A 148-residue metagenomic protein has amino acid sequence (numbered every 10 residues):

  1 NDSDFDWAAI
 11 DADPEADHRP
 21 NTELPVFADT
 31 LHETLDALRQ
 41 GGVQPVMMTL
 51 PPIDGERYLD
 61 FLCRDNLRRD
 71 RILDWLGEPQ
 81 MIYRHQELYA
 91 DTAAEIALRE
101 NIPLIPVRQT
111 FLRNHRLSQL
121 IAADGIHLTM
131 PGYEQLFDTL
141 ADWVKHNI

Functional and structural regions predicted by a protein language model:
N1-I148: Alpha-helical cap/lid subdomain in secreted, periplasmic, or secretory-pathway luminal O-acyl-processing enzymes
